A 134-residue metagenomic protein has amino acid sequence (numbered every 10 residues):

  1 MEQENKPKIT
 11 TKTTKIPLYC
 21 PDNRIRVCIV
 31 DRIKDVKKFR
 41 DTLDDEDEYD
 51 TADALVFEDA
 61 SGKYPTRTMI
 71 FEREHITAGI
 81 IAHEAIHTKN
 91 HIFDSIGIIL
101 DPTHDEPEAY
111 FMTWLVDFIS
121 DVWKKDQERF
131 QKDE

Functional and structural regions predicted by a protein language model:
M1-P7, Q127-E134: Short intrinsically disordered terminal tails
M1-T51: Non-catalytic terminal regions of proteins
I25-V27, T68, F130-K132: Positively charged, low-complexity intrinsically disordered regions
I33-I76, T88-I92: Active-site scaffold of zinc-dependent metalloenzymes
A85-P102: Catalytic Zn2+-binding segment of zinc metalloproteases
I99-D133: Post-HExxH zinc-binding segment in Zn-dependent metallohydrolases
